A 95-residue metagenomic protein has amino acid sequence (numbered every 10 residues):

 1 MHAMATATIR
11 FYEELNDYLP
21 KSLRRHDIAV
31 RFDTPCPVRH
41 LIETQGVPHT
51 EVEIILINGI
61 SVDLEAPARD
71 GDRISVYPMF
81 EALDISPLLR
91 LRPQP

Functional and structural regions predicted by a protein language model:
M1-P95: Ubiquitin-like/PB1-type beta-grasp interaction modules and other compact soluble beta-rich domains
